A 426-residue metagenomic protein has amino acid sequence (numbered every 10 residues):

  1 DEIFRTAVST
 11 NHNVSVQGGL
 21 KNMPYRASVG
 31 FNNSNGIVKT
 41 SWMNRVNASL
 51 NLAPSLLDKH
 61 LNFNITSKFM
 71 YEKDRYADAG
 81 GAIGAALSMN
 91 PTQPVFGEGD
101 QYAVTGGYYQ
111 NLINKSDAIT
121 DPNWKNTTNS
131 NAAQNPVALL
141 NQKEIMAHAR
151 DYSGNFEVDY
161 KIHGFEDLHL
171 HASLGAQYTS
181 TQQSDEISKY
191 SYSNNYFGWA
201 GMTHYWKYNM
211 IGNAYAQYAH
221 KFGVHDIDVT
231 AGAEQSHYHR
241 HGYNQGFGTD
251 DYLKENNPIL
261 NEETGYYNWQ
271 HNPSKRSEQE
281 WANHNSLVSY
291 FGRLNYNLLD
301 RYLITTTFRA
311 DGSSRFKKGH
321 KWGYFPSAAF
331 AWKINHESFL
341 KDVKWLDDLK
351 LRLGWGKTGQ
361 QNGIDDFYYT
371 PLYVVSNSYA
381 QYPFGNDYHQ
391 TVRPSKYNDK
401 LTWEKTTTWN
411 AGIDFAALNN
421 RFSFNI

Functional and structural regions predicted by a protein language model:
D1, D58-D100: N-terminal, post-signal-peptide soluble/periplasmic segments of Gram-negative outer-membrane pore/transport systems
D1, R5-S49, D58-L61, R150-Y152: Outer-membrane beta-barrel translocator/receptor signature
T10, R45-V46, N51-L57, T66-Y71 (+3 more regions): Extracellular/periplasmic, surface-exposed regions of secreted and cell-surface proteins
G30, Y190, T307-R309: Anionic group-transfer/hydrolysis microenvironments
V38-T40, Y76, K317-K318: Short secondary-structure transition/capping segments
E186-N194: A short glycine/small-residue-enriched secondary-structure motif
